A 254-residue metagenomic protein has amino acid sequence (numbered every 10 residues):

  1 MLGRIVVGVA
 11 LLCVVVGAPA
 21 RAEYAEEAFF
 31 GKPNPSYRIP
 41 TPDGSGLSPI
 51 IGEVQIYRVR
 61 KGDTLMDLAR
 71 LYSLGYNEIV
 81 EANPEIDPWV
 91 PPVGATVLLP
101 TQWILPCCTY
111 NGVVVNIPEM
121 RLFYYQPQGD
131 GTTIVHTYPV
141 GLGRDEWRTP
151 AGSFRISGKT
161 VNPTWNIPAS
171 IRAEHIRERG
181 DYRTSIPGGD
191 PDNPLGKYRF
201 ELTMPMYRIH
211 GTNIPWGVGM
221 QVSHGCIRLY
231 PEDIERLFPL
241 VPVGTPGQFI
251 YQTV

Functional and structural regions predicted by a protein language model:
V6-V15: Bacterial N-terminal signal peptides
A18-A22: Sec/Tat signal peptide C-region and signal peptidase I cleavage site
F29-S73: Primarily a LysM-type cell-wall glycan-binding module
V54, N77-E85, T96-N111, H136-G143 (+2 more regions): N-terminal post-signal-peptidase region of extra-cytosolic proteins
R60-V90, G131-I134: LysM (lysin motif) carbohydrate-binding repeats in extracellular/periplasmic proteins that recognize
G62, P92-V97, G244-G247: Loop/turn positions that initiate beta-strands
P106-N213: Gly/Pro-biased beta-strand-loop elements
E235-V254: N-terminal targeting pre-sequences for secretion and organelle import
